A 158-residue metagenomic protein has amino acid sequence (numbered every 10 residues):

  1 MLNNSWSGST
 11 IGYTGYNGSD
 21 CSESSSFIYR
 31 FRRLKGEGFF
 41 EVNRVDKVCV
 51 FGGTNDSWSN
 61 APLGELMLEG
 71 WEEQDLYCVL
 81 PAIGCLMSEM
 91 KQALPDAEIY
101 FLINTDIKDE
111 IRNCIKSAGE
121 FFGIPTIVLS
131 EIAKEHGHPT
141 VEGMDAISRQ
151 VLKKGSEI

Functional and structural regions predicted by a protein language model:
M1-G64: Conserved SGNH/GDSL esterase-like catalytic core that processes O-acyl groups on lipids and polysaccharides
S22, S26, L66-C78, P139-G143: Alpha-helix N-cap and loop-to-helix initiation/capping positions
F51, G84, E98-F101: Conserved, well-ordered alpha-helix/loop/beta-strand core segments that scaffold catalytic motifs
G53, S88-P95, E120, L152-E157: Sec-exported extracytoplasmic/periplasmic mature domains
N55-Y77, N104-N113: Serine-dependent acyl-ester chemistry module
L80, V141-L152: Short, amphipathic alpha-helical "lid/cap" segments that border enzyme active or binding sites
I83-S88, R112: Generic structural signal for well-ordered alpha-helices, preferentially at hydrophobic/aromatic core positions
Q92, D96-D145: Substrate-gating cap/lid alpha-helix
